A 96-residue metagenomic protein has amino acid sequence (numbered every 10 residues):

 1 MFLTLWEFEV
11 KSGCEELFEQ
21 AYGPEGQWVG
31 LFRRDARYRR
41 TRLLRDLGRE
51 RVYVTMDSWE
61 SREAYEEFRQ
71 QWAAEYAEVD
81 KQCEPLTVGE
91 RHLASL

Functional and structural regions predicted by a protein language model:
F2-E9, R40-R69: Short, well-ordered beta-strand segments in beta-rich or mixed alpha/beta enzyme and ligand-binding folds
E7, L93-S95: Short amphipathic
K11, E15-E16: N-terminal presequence-like segments and adjacent domain-start helices
L17, G23-R40, S58-L93: An amphipathic, aromatic/His-enriched active-site/gating alpha helix that lines ligand/cofactor pockets
R49, S95-L96: A short acidic, often aromatic-flanked loop/helix-cap motif at beta-alpha or helix-coil junctions that lines enzyme
